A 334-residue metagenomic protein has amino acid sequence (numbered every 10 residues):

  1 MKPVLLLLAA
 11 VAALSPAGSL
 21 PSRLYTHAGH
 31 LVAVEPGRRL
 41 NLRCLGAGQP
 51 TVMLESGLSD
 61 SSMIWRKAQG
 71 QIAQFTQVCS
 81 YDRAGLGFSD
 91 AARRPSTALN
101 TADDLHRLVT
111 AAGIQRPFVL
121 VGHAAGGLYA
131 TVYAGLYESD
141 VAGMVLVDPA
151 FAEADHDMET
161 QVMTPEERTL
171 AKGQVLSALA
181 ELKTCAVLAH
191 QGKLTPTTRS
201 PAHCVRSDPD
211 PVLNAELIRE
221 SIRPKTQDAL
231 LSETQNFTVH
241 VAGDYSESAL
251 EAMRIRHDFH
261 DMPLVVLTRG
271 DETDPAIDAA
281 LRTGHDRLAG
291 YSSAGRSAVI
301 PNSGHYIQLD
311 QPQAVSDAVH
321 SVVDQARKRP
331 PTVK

Functional and structural regions predicted by a protein language model:
L20-R39: N-terminal cap/lid segment of alpha/beta-hydrolase-fold proteins
V34-F88: Conserved HGGG/HGGXW glycine-rich cap/lid loop of the alpha/beta-hydrolase fold
R43, R83-V121, Y137, F151 (+1 more regions): Active-site loop/oxyanion-hole signature of alpha/beta-hydrolase fold enzymes
S62-R66, G70, F88-A91, Y129 (+2 more regions): Short N-terminal helix/helix-N-cap motif within the alpha/beta-hydrolase-1
R116-Q161: Conserved hydrolase catalytic core segment
V145-L188: Flexible "cap/lid" loop of the alpha/beta hydrolase fold
G192, R206-V299: Conserved serine/cysteine hydrolase catalytic core
Y291-K334: Catalytic active-site module of serine/aspartate enzymes centered on a nucleophile-bearing elbow/loop
